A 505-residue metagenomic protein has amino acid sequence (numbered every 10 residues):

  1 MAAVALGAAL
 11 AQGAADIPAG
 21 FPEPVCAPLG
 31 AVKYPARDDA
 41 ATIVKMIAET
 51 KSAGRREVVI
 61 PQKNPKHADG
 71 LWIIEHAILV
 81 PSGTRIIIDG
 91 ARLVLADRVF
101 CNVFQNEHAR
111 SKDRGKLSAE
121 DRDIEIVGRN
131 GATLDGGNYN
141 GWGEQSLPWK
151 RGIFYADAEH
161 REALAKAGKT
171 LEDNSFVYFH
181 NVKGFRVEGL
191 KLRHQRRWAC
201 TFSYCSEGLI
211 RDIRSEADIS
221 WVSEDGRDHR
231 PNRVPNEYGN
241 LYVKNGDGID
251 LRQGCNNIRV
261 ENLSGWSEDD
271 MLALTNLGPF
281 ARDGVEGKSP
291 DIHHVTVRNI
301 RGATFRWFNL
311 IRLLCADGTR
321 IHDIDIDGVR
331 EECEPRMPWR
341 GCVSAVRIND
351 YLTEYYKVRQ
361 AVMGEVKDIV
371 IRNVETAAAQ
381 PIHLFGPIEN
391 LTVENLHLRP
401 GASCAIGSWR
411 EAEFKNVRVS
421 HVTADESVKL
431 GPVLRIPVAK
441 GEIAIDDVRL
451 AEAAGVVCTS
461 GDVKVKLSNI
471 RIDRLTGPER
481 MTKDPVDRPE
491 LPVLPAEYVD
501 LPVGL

Functional and structural regions predicted by a protein language model:
M1-A9: Bacterial N-terminal signal peptides
A11-L505: Extracellular/periplasmic carbohydrate-active domains that bind, remodel, or depolymerize complex polysaccharides
